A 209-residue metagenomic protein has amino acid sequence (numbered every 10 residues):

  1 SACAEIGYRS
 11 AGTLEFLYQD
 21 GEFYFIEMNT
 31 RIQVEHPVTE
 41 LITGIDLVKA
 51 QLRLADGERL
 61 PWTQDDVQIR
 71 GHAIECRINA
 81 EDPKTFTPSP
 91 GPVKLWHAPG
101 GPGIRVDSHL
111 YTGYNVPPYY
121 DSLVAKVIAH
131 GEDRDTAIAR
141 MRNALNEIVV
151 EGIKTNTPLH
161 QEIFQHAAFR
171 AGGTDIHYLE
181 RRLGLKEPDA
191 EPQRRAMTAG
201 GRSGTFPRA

Functional and structural regions predicted by a protein language model:
S1-Y8, R59-W62: Conserved ATP-binding module of the ATP-grasp superfamily
A4, F16-Q19, Q64-D66, N115: N-terminal hydrophobic alpha-helix used for membrane targeting or insertion
Y8-Q33: Conserved metal-phosphate-binding beta-hairpin within the catalytic cores of diverse ATP-dependent phosphoryl-transfer
Q33, P37-A209: Catalytic cores of soluble metabolic enzymes centered on carboxylation/carboxyl-transfer
